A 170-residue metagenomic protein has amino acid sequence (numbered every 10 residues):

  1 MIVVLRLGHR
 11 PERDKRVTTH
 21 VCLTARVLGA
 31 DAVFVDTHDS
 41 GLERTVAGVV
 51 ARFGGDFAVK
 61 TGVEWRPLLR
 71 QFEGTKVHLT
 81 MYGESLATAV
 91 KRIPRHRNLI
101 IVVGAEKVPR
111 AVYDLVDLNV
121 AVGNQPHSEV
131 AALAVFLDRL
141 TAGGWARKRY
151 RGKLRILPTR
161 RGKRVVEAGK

Functional and structural regions predicted by a protein language model:
M1-V3: Extreme N-terminal starter segment of soluble prokaryotic enzymes
L5-K15: Active-site mouth loops of central-metabolism enzymes
D14-G29: Histidine-anchored nucleotide/phosphate-binding helix
G29, F53, F72, L115-V116: Short, structured coil segments at secondary-structure junctions
D31-H38: Short internal beta-strands
V33, K76, N119-A121: Short, well-ordered beta-strand core segments
E43-R110, W145: S-adenosyl-L-methionine/SAH cofactor-binding core of RNA-modifying enzymes
V112-K163: Structured adenosyl-cofactor binding patch, chiefly the S-adenosyl-L-methionine
